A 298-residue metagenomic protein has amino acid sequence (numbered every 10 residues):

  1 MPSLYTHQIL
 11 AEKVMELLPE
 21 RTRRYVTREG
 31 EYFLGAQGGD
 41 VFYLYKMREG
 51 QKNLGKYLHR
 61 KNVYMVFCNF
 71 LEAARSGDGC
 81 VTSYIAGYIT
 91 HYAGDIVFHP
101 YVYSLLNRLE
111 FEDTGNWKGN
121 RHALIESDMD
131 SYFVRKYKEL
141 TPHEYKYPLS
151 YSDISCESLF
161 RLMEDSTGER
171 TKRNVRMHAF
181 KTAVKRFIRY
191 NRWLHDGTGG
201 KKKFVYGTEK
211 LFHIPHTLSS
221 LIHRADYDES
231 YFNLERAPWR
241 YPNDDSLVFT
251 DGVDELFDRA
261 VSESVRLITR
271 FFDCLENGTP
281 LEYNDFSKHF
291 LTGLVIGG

Functional and structural regions predicted by a protein language model:
M1-G87, A93-G298: N-terminal leader/auxiliary helical segments
